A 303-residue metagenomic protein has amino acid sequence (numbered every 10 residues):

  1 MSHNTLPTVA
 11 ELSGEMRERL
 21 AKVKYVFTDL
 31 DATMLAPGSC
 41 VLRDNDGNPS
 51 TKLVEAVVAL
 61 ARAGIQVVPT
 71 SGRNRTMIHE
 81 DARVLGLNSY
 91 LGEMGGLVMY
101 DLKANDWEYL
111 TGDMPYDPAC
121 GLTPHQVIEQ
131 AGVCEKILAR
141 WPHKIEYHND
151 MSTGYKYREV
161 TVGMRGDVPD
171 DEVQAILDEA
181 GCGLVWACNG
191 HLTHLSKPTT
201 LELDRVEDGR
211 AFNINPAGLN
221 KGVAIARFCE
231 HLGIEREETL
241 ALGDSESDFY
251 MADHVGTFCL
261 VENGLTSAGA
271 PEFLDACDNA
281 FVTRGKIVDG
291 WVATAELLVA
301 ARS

Functional and structural regions predicted by a protein language model:
S2-A10, M16, A21, S50 (+1 more regions): Mg2+-dependent phosphoryl-transfer enzymes with acidic/Ser/Thr/Gly-rich catalytic loops
R19-R43, P69, A252: Asp-based phosphoryl-transfer active-site loop
M34-G47, G209-P216: Glycine-rich phosphate-binding "P-loop"
P37, N48-S152: Active-site phosphate-binding/coordination module
L85-G86, M94, A180, H254-G256 (+1 more regions): Short, structured coil segments at secondary-structure junctions
K103-A131, N189-R210, G269-C277: Charged, glycine/proline-rich intrinsically disordered loops and linkers
K136-H254: Conserved acidic, metal-coordinating active-site core of Asp-based, Mg2+-dependent phosphoryl-transfer enzymes
